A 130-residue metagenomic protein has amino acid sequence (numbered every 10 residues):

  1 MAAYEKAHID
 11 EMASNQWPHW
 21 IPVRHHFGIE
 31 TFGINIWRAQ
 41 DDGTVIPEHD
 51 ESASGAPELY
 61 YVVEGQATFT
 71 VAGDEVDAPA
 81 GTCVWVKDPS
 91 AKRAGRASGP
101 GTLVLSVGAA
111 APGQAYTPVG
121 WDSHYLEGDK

Functional and structural regions predicted by a protein language model:
M1-A3, H8, R96-K130: Double-stranded beta-helix
M1-H49, S123-K130: A short, N-terminal "cap"/entry segment at the start of jelly-roll beta-barrel domains of the cupin/DSBH fold
T31, A56-L59, G101-T102: Short, surface-exposed beta-edge/turn micro-motifs
I36, V63-E64, V71-G73, D88 (+2 more regions): Residue-level recognition of conserved beta-strand positions in structured domain cores
G43, T68, G113: Flexible, glycine-rich phosphate/dinucleotide-binding loops and adjacent beta-alpha linkers at cofactor/substrate
S52-F69: Short, conserved beta-strand element in jelly-roll/cupin
V71-A72, A80, G95-R96, Y116-T117: Short glycine-/acidic-enriched loop or helix-start segments at secondary-structure transitions that form or flank
A72-S90: Short acidic-glycine-tyrosine-enriched beta hairpin
